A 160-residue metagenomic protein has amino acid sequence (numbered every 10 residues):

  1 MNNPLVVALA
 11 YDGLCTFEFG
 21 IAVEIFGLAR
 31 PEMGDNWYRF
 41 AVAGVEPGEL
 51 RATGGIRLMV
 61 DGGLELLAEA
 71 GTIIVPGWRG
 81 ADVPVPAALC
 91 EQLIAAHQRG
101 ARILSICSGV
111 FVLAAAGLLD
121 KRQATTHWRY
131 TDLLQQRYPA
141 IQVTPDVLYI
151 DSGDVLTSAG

Functional and structural regions predicted by a protein language model:
M1-I103, F111-A115, P145: Extended, subdomain-level signal for the structured scaffold at the beginning of enzyme domains
N3-L5, Q123, D154: Residues that mark the start of a beta-strand
I56-L58, P139, S158-A159: Short, surface-exposed amphipathic charged segments that create phosphate/polyanion-binding patches used for binding
V83, A87-C90, T125-W128, D132 (+1 more regions): Short, amphipathic alpha-helical segments
I103-L104, T125, T144, L156: Structural detector of well-ordered beta-strand residues that form the stable sheet scaffold of enzyme domains
L119-L148: A conserved active-site-flanking secondary-structure segment within enzyme catalytic domains
L148-G160: Conserved anion/nucleotide-ligand pocket segment
